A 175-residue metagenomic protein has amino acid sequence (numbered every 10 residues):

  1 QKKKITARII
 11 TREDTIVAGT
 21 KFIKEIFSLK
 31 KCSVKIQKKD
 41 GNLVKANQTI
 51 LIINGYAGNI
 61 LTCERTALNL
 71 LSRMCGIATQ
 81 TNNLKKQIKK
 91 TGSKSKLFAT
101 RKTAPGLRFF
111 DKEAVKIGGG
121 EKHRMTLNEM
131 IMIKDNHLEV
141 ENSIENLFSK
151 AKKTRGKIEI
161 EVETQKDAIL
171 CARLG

Functional and structural regions predicted by a protein language model:
Q1-L174: Acidic/glycine-rich phosphate/pyrophosphate-binding loops and surrounding catalytic core that coordinate Mg2+
